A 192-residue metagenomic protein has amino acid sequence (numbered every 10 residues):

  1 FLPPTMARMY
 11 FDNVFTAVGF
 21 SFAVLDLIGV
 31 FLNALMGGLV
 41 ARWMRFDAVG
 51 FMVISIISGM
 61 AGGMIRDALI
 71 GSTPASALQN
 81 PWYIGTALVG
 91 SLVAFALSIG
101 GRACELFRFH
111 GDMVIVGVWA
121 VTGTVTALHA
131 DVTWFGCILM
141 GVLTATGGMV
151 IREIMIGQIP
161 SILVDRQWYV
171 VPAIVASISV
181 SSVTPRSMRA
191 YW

Functional and structural regions predicted by a protein language model:
P3-M60, M64-R66, I70: N-terminal topogenic module of multi-pass integral membrane proteins
A7-S21, A68-L78, T124-G136, S182-Y191: Helix-coil boundary and interhelical linker segments in multi-pass alpha-helical membrane proteins
V18-F31, A75-V89, T133-A145: Structural signature of hydrophobic alpha-helical transmembrane segments
N33, I54-G62, R66-D67, W82 (+9 more regions): Alpha-helical transmembrane segments in multi-pass membrane proteins
A34-M44, M64-A68, L92-E105, V150-P160: C-terminal ends of transmembrane helices
V49-I57, Q79-G85, E105-V116, G136-M140 (+1 more regions): Cytoplasmic-side transmembrane-helix entry/capping segments in multi-pass membrane proteins
L88-T126: Ordered, amphipathic secondary-structure segments that act as subunit-interaction surfaces in large macromolecular
F135-G136, M140-T146, V150-W192: C-terminal transmembrane helix-loop-helix hairpin of multi-pass membrane proteins
